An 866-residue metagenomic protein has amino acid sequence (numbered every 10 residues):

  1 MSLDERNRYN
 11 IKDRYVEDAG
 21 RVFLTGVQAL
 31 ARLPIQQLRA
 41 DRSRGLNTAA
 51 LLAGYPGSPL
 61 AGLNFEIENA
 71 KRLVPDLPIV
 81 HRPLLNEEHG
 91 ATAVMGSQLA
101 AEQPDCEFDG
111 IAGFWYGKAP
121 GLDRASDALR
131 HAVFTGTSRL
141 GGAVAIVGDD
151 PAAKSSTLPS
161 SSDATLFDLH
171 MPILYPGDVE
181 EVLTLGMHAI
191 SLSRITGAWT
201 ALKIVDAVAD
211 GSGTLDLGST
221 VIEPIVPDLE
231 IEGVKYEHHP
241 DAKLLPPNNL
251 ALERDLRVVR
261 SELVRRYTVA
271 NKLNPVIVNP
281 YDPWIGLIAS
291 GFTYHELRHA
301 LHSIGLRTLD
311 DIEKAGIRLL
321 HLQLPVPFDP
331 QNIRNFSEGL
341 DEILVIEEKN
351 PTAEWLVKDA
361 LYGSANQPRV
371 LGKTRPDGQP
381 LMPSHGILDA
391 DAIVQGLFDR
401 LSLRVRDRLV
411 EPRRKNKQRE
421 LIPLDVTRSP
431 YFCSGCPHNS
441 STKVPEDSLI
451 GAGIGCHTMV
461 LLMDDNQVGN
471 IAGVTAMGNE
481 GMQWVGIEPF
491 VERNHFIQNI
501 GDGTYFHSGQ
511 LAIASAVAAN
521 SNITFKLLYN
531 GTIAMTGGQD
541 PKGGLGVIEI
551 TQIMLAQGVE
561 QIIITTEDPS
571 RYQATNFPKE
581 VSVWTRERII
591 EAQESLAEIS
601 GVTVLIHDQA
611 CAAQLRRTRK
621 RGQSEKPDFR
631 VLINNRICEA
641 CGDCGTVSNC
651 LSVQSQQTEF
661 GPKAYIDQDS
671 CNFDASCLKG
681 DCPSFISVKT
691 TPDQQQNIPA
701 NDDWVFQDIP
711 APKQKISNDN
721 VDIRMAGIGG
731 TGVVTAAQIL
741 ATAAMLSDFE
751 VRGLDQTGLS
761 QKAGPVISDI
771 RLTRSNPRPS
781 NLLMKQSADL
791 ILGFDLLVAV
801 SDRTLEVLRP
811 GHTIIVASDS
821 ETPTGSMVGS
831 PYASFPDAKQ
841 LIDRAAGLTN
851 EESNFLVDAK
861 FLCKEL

Functional and structural regions predicted by a protein language model:
M1-V179, V205-A207, Y281-W284, I288 (+4 more regions): Thiamine diphosphate
S2-L33, Q37-A40, P176-F432, P437 (+3 more regions): Flexible, low-complexity linker and terminal segments
G62-I67, A93-G96, R124-A128, A153-S161 (+21 more regions): Short acidic, glycine/serine/threonine-rich loops at helix termini
E66-V74, H299-R318, A741-E750, G847-L848: Short helix-loop-beta junction
R72-L85, F134-I146, I225-H238, N520-L528 (+1 more regions): A glycine-rich helix N-cap at a beta->alpha junction
L122-R124, I548, I553, Q561 (+2 more regions): Active-site cofactor/cluster-binding pocket
T137, G148, V468-G469, F506-G558 (+2 more regions): Catalytic or ion-translocation cores adjacent to nucleophile or general acid/base/metal-coordination motifs in diverse
D149-W199, V205, G233-K243, R419-E420 (+4 more regions): Conserved thiamine diphosphate
